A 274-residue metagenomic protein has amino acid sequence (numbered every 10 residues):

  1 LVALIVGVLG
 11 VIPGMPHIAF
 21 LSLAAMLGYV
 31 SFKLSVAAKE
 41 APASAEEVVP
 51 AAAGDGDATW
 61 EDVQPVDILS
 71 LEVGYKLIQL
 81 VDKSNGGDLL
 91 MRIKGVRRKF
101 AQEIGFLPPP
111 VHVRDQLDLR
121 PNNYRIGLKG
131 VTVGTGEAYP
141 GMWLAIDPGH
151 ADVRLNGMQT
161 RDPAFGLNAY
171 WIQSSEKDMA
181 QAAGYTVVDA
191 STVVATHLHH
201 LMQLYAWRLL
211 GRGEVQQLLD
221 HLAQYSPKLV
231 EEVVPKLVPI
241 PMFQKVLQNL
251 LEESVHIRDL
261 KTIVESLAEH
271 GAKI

Functional and structural regions predicted by a protein language model:
L1-S31: Transmembrane helix-loop junctions at the membrane interface of multipass transporters and ion channels
L9, P13, V30-L34, Q102 (+2 more regions): Hydrophobic alpha-helix feature that most strongly marks membrane-spanning transmembrane helices and their immediate
P16, G28-V30, A38, W143 (+1 more regions): Hydrophobic alpha-helical segments
H17-S22, K33-E46: Juxtamembrane/interface segments at transmembrane-helix termini
A41-I274: Membrane-embedded alpha-helical signal segments
